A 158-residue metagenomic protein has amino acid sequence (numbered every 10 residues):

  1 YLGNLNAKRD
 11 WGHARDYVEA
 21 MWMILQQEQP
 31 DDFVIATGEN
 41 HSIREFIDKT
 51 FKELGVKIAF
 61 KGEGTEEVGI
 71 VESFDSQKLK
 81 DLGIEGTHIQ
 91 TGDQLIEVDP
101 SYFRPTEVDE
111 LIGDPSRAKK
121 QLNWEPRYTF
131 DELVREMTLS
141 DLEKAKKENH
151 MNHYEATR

Functional and structural regions predicted by a protein language model:
Y1-R158: C-terminal substrate-binding subdomain of Rossmann-fold SDR/epimerase-dehydratase oxidoreductases
